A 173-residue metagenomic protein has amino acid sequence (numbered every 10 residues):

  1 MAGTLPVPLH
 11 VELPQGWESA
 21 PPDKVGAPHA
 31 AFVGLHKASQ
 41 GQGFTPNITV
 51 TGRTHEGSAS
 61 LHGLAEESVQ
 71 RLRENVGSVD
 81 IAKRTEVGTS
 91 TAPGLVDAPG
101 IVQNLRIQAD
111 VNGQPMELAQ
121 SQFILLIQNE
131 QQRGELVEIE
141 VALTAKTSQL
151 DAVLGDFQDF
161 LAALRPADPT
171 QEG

Functional and structural regions predicted by a protein language model:
M1-Q70: Secretory pathway targeting signatures of secreted, lumenal, and periplasmic proteins
V11, N104-A109, V141-L143: Preference for bulky hydrophobic residues occupying beta-strand positions in well-ordered beta-sheet regions
W17, V137-G173: Surface-exposed amphipathic alpha-helical segments
F44-T49, P99-V102, G134-A142: Glycine-rich, often proline-containing surface loops adjacent to acidic residues and nearby aromatics that form
T51-H55, R71, E140-S148: Short, solvent-exposed aromatic-acidic interface loops
E56-A59, N112, S148-A152: A generic structural signal for short coil/turn motifs at secondary-structure boundaries
A65-E130, Q158, Q171: Signature of long, low-cysteine stretches enriched in small and polar/charged residues
I124-Q132, E140-V141, L164: Compact, aliphatic and Gly/Pro-tolerant "microcore" segments centered on a short helix or tight beta-hairpin and their
